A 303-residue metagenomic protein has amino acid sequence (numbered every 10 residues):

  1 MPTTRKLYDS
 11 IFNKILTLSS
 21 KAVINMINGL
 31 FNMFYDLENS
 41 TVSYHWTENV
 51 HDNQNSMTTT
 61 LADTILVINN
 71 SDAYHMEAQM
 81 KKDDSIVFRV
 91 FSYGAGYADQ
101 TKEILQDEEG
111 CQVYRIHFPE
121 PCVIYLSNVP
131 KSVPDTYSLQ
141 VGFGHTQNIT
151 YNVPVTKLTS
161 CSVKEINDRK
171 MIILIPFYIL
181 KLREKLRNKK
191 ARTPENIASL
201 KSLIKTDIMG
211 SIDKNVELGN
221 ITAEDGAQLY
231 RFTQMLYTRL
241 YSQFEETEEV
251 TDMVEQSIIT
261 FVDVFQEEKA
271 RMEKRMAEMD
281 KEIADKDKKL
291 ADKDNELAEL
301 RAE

Functional and structural regions predicted by a protein language model:
M1-I173: Accessory alpha/beta interaction modules
K21-A22, F34-E38, K102-E103, L182-K190 (+1 more regions): Short helix-capping/linker segments at secondary-structure and domain boundaries
F34-E38, H45-N49, N53, I86 (+7 more regions): Charge-rich, low-complexity amphipathic helices in intrinsically disordered tails/linkers adjacent to domains
V67-M80, K190-E303: Short, charged alpha-helical interaction segments and adjacent helix-coil junctions
Y97-Q106, I179-K189, I208-V216: Short regulatory "switch" loops immediately downstream of catalytic or recognition motifs within protein catalytic
L105-Y114, R187-I197: Short helix-coil transition/hinge motifs at the ends and kinks of transmembrane helices, capturing the brief
S160, N167-P194: Coupling/switch segment of ABC-type P-loop NTPase heads
